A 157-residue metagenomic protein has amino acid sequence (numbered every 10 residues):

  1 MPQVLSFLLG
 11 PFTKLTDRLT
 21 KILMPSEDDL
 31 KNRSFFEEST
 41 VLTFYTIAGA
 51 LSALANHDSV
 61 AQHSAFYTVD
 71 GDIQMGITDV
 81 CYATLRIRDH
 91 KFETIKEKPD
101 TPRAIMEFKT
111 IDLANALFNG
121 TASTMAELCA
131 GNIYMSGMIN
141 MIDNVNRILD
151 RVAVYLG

Functional and structural regions predicted by a protein language model:
M1-G157: Feature captures hydrophobic
